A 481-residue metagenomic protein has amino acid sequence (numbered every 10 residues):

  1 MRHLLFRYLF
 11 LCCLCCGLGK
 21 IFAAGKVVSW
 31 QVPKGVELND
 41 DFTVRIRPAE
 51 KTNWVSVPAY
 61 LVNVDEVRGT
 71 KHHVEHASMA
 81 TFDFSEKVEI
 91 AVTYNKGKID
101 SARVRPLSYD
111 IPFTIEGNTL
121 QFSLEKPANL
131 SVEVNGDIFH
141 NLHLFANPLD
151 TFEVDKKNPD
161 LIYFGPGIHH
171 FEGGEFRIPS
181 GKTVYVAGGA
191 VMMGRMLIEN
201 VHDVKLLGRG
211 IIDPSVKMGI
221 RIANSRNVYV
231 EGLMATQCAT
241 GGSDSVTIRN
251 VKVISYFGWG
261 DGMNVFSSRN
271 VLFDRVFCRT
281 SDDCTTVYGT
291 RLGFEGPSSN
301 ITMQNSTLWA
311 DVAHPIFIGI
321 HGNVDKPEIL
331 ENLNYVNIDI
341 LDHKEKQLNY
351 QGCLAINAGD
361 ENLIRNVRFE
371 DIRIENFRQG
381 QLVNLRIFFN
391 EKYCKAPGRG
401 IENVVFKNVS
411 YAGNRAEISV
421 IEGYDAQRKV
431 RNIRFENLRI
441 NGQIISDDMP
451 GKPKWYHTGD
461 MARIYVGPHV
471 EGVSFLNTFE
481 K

Functional and structural regions predicted by a protein language model:
M1-L9: Bacterial N-terminal signal peptides that target proteins for export
R2, C13-C16, K20-S180, M193-L197 (+4 more regions): Extracellular "leader-to-stem" segments immediately downstream of a signal peptide or signal-anchor in secreted/lumenal
K98-A102, E172, G242, L292-P297 (+3 more regions): Intrinsically disordered, low-complexity coil segments
L120-L124, H169-T183, V191-L207, D213-Y229 (+5 more regions): Extracellular beta-strand-rich solenoid/capping regions of secreted or surface-exposed proteins that bind or remodel
P159, P166, G173, G181 (+10 more regions): Surface-exposed or flexible loop/turn and strand-edge residues in extracellular/cell-surface modules
G181-T183, G188, H202-I212, R226-Q237 (+7 more regions): Right-handed parallel beta-helix
M192, D213-R221, M234-Q237, F257-N264 (+6 more regions): Extracellular beta-strand/beta-solenoid scaffold signature
K344-K481: Extracellular beta-rich repeat passengers
